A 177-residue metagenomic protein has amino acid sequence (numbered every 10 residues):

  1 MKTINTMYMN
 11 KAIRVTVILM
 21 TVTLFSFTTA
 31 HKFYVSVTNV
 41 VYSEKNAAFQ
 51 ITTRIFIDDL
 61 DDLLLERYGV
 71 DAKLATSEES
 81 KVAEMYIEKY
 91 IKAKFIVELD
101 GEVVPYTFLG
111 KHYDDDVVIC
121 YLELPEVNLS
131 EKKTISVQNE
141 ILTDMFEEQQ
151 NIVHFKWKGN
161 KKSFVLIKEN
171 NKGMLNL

Functional and structural regions predicted by a protein language model:
M1-F33: Bacterial Sec-dependent N-terminal signal peptides
A30-Q50, R54-L177: N-terminal soluble domains immediately following signal/targeting peptides that reside in extracytoplasmic
